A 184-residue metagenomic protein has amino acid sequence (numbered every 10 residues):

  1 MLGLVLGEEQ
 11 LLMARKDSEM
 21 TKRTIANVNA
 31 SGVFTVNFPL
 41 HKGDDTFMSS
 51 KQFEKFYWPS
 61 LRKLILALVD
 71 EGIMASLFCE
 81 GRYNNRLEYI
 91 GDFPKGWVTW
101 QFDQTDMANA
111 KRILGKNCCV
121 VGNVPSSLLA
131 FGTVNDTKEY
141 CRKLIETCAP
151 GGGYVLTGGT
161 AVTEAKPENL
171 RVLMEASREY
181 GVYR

Functional and structural regions predicted by a protein language model:
M1-R184: Active-site loop segments of alpha/beta catalytic cores
